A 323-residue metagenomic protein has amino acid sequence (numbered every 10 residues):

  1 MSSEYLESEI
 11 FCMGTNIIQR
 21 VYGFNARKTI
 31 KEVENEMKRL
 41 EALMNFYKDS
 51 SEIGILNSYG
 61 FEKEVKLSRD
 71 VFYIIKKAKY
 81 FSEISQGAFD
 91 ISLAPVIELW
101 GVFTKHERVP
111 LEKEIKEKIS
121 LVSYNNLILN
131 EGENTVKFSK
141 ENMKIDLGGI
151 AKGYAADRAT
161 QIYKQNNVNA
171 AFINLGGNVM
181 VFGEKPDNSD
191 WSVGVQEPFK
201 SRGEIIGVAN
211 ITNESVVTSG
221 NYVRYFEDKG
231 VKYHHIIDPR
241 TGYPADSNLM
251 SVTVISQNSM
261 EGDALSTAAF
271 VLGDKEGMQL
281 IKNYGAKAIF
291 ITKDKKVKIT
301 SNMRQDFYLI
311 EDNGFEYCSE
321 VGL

Functional and structural regions predicted by a protein language model:
M1-L323: Mature catalytic core of soluble alpha/beta enzymes
